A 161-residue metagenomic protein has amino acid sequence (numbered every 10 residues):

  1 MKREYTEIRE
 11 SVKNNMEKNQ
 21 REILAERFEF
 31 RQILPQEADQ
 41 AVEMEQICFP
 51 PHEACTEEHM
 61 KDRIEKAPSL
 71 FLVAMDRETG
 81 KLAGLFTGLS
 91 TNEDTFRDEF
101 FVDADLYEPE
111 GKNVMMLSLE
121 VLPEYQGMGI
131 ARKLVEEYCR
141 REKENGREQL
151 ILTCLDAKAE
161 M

Functional and structural regions predicted by a protein language model:
M1-R21, E93: Acyl-donor-binding surface of acyltransferase catalytic domains
R27-A41: A short beta-loop-alpha structural element at the N-terminal edge of CoA-dependent acyl/N-acetyltransferase catalytic
I33, L119-V121: Hydrophobic adenine-recognition pocket in adenosine-nucleotide-binding enzymes
E43-T56: Helix-loop element at the rim of GNAT/NAT acetyltransferase active sites that forms part of the acceptor-substrate
L70-A74: Hydrophobic beta-strand residues of extracellular immunoglobulin-like
K81, L85-L119, Q126: Conserved acyl-donor/pantetheine-binding loop and adjacent beta-alpha core of acyl/acetyltransferases and related
V121, G127-R140: Conserved acetyl-CoA-binding loop-helix of GNAT-fold acetyltransferases
V135, E142-D156: Conserved GNAT acetyl-CoA-binding A-motif
